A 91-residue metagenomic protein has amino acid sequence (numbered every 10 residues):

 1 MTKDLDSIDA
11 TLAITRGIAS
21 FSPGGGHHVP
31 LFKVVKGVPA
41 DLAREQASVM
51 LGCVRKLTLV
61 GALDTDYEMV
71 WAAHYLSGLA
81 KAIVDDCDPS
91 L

Functional and structural regions predicted by a protein language model:
M1-L91: Sequence/structural signature of long amphipathic alpha-helices that form protein-protein interaction faces
